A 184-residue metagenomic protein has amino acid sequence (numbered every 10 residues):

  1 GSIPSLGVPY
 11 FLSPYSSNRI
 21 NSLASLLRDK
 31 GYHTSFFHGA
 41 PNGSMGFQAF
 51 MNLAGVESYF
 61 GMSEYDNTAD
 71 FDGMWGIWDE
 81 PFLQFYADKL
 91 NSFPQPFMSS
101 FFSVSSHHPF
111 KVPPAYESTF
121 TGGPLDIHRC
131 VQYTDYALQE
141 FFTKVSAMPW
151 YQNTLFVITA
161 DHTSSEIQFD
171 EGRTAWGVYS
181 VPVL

Functional and structural regions predicted by a protein language model:
G1-L184: Solvent-exposed soluble domains appended to multi-pass membrane proteins
